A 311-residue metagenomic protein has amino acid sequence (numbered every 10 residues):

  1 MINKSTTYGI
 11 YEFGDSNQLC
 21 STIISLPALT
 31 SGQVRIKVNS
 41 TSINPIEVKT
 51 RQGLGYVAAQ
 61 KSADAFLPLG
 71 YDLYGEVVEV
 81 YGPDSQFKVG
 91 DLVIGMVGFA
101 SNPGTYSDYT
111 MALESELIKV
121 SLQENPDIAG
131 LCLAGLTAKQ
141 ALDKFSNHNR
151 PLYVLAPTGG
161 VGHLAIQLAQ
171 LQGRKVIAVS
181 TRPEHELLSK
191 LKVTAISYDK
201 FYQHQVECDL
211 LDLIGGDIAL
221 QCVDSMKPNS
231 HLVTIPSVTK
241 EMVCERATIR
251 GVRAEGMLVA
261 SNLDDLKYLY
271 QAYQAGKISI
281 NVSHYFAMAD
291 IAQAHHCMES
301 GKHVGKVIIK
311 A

Functional and structural regions predicted by a protein language model:
I2-N3, L263-A311: C-terminal hydrophobic helical "lid"/dimerization subdomain of Rossmann-like NAD(P)H-dependent oxidoreductases
S25-I43, G55-G98: Glycine-rich beta-strand-centered segment in the early N-terminal region that forms part of a ligand/cofactor-binding
Y71, I94-A156: NAD(P)H dinucleotide-binding glycine-rich loop of Rossmann-like/cofactor-binding domains, especially the beta1-alpha1
Y81-P83, A178-L187, D217-A219, V238-E241: Short glycine/proline-centered loop/turn elements that form peptide/ligand docking sites
L131-Y198: Mid-domain Rossmann-like dinucleotide-binding core that forms the NAD(H)/NADP(H) cofactor-binding site
T194-D199, Y285-A289: Short acidic-hydrophobic, aromatic-tinged amphipathic segments that line or gate anion-handling sites
Q203-L210: A short acidic, Gly/Pro-enriched loop at the edge of an enzyme's catalytic core that lines a small-molecule cofactor
D217-I278, A311: Glycine-rich phosphate-binding loop and adjacent beta-alpha segment of Rossmann(oid) nucleotide-cofactor-binding
